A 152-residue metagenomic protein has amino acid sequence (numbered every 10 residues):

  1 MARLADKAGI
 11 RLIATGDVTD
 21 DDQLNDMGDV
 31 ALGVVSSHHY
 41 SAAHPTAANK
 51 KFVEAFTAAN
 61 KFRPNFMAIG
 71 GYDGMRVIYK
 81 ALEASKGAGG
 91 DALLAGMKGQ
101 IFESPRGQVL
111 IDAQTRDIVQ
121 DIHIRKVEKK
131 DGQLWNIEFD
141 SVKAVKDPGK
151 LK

Functional and structural regions predicted by a protein language model:
M1-K152: Extracytosolic ligand-binding ectodomains
